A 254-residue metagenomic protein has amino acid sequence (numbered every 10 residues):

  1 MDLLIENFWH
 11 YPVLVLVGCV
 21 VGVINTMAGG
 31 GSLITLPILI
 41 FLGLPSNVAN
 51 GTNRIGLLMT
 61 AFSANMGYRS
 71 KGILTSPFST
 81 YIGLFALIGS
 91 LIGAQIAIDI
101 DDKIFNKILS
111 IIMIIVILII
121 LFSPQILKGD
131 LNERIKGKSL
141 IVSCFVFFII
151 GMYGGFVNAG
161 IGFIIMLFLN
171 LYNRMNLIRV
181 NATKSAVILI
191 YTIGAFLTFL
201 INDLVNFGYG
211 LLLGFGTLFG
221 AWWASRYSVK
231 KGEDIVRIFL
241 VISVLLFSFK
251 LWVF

Functional and structural regions predicted by a protein language model:
D2-P45, N132-N181, L211: Selected transmembrane alpha-helices and immediately adjacent juxtamembrane segments of polytopic inner-membrane
V15, C19, V23, R54 (+10 more regions): Residue-level signature of the transmembrane alpha-helical core of multi-pass small-molecule transporters
L44-N53, S76-Y81, R174-S185: Membrane-interface alpha-helices at helix entry/exit sites of multi-pass transporters
G51, I55-I104, T192-I238, I242: Selective hydrophobic functional segments
S63-K71, I111-I135, S248-F254: Transmembrane helix exit motif
S76-F85, L109, R134-S139, N181-V187 (+1 more regions): Cytoplasmic-side transmembrane-helix entry/capping segments in multi-pass membrane proteins
R237-V253: Final/C-terminal transmembrane alpha-helix of multipass membrane proteins
